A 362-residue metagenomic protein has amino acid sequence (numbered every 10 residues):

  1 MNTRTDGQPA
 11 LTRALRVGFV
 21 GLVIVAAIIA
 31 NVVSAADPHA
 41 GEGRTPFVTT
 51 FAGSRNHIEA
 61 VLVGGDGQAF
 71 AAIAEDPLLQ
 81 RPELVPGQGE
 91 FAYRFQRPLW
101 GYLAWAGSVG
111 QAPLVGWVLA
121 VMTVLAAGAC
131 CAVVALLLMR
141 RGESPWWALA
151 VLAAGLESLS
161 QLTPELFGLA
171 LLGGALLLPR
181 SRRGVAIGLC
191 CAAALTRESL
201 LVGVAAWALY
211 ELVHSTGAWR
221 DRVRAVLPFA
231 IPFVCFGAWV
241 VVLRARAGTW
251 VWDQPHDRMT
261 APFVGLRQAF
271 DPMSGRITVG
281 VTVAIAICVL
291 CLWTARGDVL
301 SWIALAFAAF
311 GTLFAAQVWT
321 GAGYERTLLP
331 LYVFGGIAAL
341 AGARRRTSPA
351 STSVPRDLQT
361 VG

Functional and structural regions predicted by a protein language model:
M1-A52, V361-G362: Start-transfer (signal-anchor) and selected internal transmembrane alpha helices of multi-pass inner/ER membrane
I28-H39, G203-L209, D221-L290, V299-A309: Membrane-lumen/periplasm interface segments of specific transmembrane helices in polyprenyl phosphate-linked
G64-Q111, P330: Short hydrophobic/aromatic helix or loop-helix immediately within or flanking a transmembrane segment in polytopic
A92-Q96, W100, A104-S108, V118-V133 (+2 more regions): Transmembrane alpha-helices of multi-pass, membrane-embedded glycan-processing enzymes that use lipid-linked
L114-W117, C131-A154, L169-A170: Transmembrane-helix signature of polytopic, membrane-embedded enzymes that assemble or transfer cell-envelope glycans
L125, W147-A148, A154-G174, A193-V202 (+1 more regions): Multi-pass, polyprenyl lipid-linked donor-dependent membrane glycosyltransferases
G173-V185: Membrane-interface transmembrane helices that cradle and orient dolichyl/undecaprenyl
A295-A316, D357-T360: Transmembrane alpha-helix segments characteristic of polytopic inner-membrane glycan-assembly/cell-envelope
